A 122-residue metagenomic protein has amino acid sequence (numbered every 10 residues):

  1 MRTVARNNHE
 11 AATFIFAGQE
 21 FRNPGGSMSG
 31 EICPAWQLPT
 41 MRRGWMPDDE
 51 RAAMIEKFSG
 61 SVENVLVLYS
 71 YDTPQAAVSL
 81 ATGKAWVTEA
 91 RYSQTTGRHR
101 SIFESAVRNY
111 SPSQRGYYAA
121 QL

Functional and structural regions predicted by a protein language model:
M1-L122: Terminal leader/tail segments of proteins
